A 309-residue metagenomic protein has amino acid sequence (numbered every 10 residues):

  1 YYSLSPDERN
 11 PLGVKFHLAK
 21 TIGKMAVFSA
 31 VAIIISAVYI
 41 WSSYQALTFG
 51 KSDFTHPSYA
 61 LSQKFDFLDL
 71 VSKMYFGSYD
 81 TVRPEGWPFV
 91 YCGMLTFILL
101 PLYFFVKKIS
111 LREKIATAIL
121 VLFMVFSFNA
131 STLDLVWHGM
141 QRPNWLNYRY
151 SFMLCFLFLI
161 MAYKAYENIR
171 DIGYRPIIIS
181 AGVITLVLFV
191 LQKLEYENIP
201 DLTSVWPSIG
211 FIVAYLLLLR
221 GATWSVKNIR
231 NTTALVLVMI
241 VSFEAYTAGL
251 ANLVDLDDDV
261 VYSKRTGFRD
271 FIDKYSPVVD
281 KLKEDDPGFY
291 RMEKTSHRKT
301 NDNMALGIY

Functional and structural regions predicted by a protein language model:
Y1-A30, I212-L216: Perimembrane helix-loop-helix junctions
Y1-S5, A19, M140, N147 (+1 more regions): Conserved active-site neighborhood of enzyme catalytic/cofactor-binding cores
S3-L12, Y103-F104, A165-I172, G221-W224 (+1 more regions): Cytoplasmic membrane-interface regions of multi-pass membrane proteins
S5-G13, G50, D255-V260: Conserved, charged catalytic cores of large soluble enzymes
T21-R112, A116, F123-M124, A130-H138 (+4 more regions): Periplasmic/ER-lumenal interhelical loops and adjacent helix-loop junctions in multi-pass membrane proteins
A26, L47-P57, G182-I184, I240 (+1 more regions): A glycine-rich phosphate-binding loop feature that marks nucleotide/adenosyl-phosphate handling sites
I115-D134, Q141-F271: Contiguous transmembrane helix-bundle modules in multi-pass membrane proteins
T247-Y309: Extracytoplasmic
